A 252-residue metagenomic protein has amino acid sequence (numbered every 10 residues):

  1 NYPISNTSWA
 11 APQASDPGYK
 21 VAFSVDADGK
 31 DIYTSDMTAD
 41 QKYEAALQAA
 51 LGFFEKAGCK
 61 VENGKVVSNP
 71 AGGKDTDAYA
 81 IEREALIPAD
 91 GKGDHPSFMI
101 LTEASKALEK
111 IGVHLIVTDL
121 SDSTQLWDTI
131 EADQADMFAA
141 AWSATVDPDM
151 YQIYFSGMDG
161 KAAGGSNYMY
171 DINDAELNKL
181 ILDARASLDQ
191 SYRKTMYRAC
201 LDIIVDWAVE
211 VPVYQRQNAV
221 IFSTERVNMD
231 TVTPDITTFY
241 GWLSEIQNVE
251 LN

Functional and structural regions predicted by a protein language model:
N1-Y2, A57-D90, A141, S187-T224: Bilobed periplasmic-binding protein-like "clamshell/Venus-flytrap" ligand-binding domains
N6-Q48, E62-A80, T129-D133, I153-A186 (+1 more regions): Short, solvent-exposed loop/beta-turn-alpha elements that line the ligand-binding surface or hinge of extracytoplasmic
S8-A10, A89-G93, D122-T124, S143-D147 (+2 more regions): Solvent-exposed loop/turn segments at secondary-structure junctions within structured extracellular/periplasmic domains
G18, A22, P96-L115: Cysteine-centered nucleophilic/redox motifs
D36-D40, R83-D94: Short beta-strand->loop
L47, L51, I87-A104: Bilobed "Venus flytrap"/periplasmic-binding protein-like clamshell domains and structurally analogous long
F53-K60, A104-H114, T129, D133 (+4 more regions): Structured segments of extracytoplasmic/periplasmic soluble domains in secreted or envelope-associated proteins
E84-L86, A107-K161, M196: Periplasmic binding protein-like
